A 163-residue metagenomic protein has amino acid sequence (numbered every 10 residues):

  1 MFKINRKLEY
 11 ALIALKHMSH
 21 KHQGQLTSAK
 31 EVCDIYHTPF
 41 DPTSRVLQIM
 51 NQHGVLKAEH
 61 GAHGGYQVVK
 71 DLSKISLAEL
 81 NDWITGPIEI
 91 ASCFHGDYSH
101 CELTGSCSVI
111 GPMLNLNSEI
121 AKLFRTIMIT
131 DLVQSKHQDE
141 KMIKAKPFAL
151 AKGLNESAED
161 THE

Functional and structural regions predicted by a protein language model:
A11-Q23: Short amphipathic alpha-helical interface segments
T27-Y36: A short alpha-helical element within helix-turn-helix/winged-helix DNA-binding domains across DNA-binding proteins
D34, N51-Q52: Alpha-helical residues within the helix-turn-helix
D41: Key DNA-contact positions within bacterial/archaeal DNA-binding proteins
L47-Q48: Short, hydrophobic-biased segments on the C-terminal half of alpha helices that form "recognition helices"
H53-V69: Beta-hairpin "wing" of winged helix-turn-helix
L72-D97, I110-E119: Conserved segment of winged-helix/HTH DNA-binding domains
H95-E163: C-terminal regulatory/oligomerization modules of transcriptional regulators
